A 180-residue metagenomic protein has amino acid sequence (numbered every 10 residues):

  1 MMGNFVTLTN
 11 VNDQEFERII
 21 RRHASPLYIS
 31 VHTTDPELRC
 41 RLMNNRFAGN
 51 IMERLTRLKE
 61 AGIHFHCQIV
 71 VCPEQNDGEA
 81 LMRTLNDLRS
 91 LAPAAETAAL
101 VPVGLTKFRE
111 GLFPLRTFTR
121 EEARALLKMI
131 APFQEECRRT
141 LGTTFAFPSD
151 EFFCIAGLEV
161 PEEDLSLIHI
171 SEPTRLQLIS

Functional and structural regions predicted by a protein language model:
M1-A94, L105-A125, M129-P132: Conserved Radical SAM active-site core
S30, A61, S149, P173-T174: Small-side-chain structural scaffolding
H66, L165-S166: Acidic, proline/serine/threonine- and glycine-rich low-complexity intrinsically disordered segments
Q75, A95-E121, L141-D164: Flexible glycine/acidic-rich beta-alpha junction loops that bind and position SAM and/or redox cofactors in anaerobic
I130-C137, F145-A146: C-terminal accessory region of radical SAM enzymes
I168-I179: Single conserved hydrophobic/aromatic residue that forms the stacking wall/gate of nucleotide- or nucleobase-binding
